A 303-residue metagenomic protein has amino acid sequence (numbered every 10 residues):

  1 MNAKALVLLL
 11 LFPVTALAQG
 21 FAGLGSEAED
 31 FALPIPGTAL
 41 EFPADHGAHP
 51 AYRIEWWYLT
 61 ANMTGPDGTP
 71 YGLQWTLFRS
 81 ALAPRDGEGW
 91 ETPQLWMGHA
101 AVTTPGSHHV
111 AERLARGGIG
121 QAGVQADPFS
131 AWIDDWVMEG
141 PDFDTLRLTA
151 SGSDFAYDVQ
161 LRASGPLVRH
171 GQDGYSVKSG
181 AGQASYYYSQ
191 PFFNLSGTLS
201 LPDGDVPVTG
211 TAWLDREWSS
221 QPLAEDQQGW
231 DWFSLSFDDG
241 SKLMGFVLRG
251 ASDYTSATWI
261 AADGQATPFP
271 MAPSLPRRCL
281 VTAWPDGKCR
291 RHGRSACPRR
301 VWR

Functional and structural regions predicted by a protein language model:
M1-N2, T267: Charged interaction patches that mediate protein-protein contacts
N2-L9: Sec-dependent signal peptide recognition, specifically the positively charged N-region followed immediately by
P13-T15: N-terminal signal peptide c-region/cleavage motif recognized by signal peptidases
Q19-R303: Structured soluble/peripheral alpha/beta segments that form catalytic or ligand/cofactor-binding pockets
